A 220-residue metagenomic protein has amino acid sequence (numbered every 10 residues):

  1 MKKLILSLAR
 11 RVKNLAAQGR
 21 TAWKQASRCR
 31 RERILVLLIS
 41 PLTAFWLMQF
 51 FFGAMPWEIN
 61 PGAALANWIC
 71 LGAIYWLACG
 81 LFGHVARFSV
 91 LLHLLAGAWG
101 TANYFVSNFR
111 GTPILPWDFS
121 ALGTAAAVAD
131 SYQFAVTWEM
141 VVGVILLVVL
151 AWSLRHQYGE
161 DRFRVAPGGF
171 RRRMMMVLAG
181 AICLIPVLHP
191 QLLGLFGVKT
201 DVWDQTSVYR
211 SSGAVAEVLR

Functional and structural regions predicted by a protein language model:
K2, L8-V208: Transmembrane and membrane-interface helices of multi-pass, inner-membrane envelope-modifying transferases
A214-R220: Short extracytoplasmic
